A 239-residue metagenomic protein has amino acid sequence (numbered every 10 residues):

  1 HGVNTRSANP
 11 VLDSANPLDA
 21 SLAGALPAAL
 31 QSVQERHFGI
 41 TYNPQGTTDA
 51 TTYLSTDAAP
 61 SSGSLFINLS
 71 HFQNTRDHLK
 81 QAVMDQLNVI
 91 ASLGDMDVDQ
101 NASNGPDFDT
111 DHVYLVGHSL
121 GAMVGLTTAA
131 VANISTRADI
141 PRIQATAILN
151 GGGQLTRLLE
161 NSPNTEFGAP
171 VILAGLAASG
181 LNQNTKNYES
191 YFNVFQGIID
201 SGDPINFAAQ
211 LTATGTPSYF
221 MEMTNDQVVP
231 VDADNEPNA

Functional and structural regions predicted by a protein language model:
H1-L87: Cap/lid segment of the alpha/beta-hydrolase catalytic domain
N4-A8, V89, M96, L120-G125 (+3 more regions): Flexible loop/turn segments at secondary-structure boundaries
V11-A20, A129-I134, N161-A169, D234-A239: Short secondary-structure boundary/capping segments
L65-M84, A91-Y114: Gly/Ser-rich "nucleophile elbow"/oxyanion-hole loop immediately N-terminal to the catalytic nucleophile in hydrolases
N74, Q81-N88, S119-T127, N150 (+2 more regions): Generic recognition of stable, solvent-exposed alpha-helical segments in well-folded globular domains
T75-H78, D99-G105, L126-T136, S201-L211: Generic recognition of flexible, low-complexity loop/linker segments
A102, D107-E160: Primarily recognizes the serine-hydrolase "nucleophile elbow" in alpha/beta-hydrolase and SGNH/GDSL folds
D139-I140, Q144-A145, G151-A239: The feature captures the conserved acid-bearing segment of alpha/beta-hydrolase catalytic domains
